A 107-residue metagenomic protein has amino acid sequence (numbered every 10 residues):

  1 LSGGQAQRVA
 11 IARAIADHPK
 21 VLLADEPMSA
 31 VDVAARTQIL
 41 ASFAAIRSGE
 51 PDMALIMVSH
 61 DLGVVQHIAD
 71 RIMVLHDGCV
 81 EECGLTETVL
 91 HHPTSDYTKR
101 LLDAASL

Functional and structural regions predicted by a protein language model:
I11, L23, I39: Hydrophobic anchor residue at the start of the ABC signature
H18: Conserved catalytic motifs of ABC-family nucleotide-binding domains
T37-P51: Helical segment within the ABC ATPase nucleotide-binding domain
V65-H67: A short, surface-exposed alpha-helical micro-motif characterized by mixed small hydrophobic and charged/polar residues
R71, C83: Short, glycine/charged-rich "phosphate-handling" switch motifs in NTP-dependent and phosphotransfer domains
L90-L107: C-terminal boundary and immediately downstream tail of ABC-type ATPase nucleotide-binding domains
